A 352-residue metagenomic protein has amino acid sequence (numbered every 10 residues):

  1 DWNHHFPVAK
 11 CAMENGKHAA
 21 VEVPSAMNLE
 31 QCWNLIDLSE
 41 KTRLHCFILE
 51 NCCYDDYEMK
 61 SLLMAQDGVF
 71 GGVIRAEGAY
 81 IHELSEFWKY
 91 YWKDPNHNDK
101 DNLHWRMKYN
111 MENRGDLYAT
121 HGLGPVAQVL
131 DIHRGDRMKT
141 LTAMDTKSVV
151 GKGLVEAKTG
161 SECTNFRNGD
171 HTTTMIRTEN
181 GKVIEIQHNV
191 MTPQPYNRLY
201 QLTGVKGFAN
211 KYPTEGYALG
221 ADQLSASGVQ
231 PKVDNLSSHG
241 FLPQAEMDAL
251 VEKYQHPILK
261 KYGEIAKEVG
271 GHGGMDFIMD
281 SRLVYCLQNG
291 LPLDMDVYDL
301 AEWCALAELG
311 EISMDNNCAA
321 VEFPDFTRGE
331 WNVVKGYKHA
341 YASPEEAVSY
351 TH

Functional and structural regions predicted by a protein language model:
D1-L38: Beta-loop-alpha module in the N-terminal Rossmann-like domain of NAD(P)-dependent dehydrogenases, especially those
F6, A20, Q31-N34, T42-C46 (+6 more regions): Catalytic cores of eukaryotic secretory-pathway lumenal/extracellular enzymes that build and remodel glycoconjugates
V21, C46-I48, E77, K211: Hydrophobic residues in well-ordered beta-strands that form the structural core
T42-H45, C52-F166: Predominantly a Rossmann-like dinucleotide-binding segment in NAD(P)-dependent oxidoreductases
E162-T172, E179-M275, D296, E330: NAD(P)-dinucleotide binding in Rossmann-like oxidoreductases
E264-E268, C286-W303: Glycine- and charged-residue-rich phosphate/anionic-cofactor binding loop of Rossmann-like
T351-H352: Conserved small/polar residues in nucleotide/adenosyl-binding loops
